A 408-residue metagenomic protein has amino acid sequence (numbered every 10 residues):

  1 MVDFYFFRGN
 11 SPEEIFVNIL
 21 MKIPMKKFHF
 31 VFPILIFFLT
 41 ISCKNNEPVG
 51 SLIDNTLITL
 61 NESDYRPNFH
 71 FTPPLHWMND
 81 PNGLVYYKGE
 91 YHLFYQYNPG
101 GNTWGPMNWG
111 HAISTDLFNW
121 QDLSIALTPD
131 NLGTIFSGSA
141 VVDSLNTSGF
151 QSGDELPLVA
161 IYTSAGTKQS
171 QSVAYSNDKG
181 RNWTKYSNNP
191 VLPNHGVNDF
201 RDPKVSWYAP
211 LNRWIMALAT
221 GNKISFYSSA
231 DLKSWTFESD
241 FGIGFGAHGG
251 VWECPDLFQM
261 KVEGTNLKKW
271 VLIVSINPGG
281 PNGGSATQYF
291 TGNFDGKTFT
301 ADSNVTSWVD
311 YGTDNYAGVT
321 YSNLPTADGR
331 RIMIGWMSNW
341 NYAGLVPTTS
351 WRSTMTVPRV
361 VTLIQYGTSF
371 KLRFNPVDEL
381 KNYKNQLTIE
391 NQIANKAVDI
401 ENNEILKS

Functional and structural regions predicted by a protein language model:
L39-S42: C-terminal motif of bacterial Sec signal peptides marking the signal peptidase cleavage site
K44-N46: Bacterial signal peptide processing site
V49-N82, G101-W104, F118-S152, G180-W207 (+5 more regions): Surface loop/turn signatures of beta-propeller and other carbohydrate-active proteins
I53, N293-A317, Y321-S408: Beta-rich accessory regions
E90-L93, S148-I161, N212-M216, T265-L272 (+1 more regions): Entry beta-strands of beta-propeller and related beta-repeat scaffolds
N98-N102, A165-K168, N222, N277-G280 (+1 more regions): Short glycine/acidic-enriched loop and turn motifs that connect beta-strands
W109-S114, S172-D178, S228-A230, S285-G296 (+2 more regions): Beta-propeller blade signature
S137, E155-N189: Carboxylate/His-rich catalytic cores and anion/metal-binding grooves
